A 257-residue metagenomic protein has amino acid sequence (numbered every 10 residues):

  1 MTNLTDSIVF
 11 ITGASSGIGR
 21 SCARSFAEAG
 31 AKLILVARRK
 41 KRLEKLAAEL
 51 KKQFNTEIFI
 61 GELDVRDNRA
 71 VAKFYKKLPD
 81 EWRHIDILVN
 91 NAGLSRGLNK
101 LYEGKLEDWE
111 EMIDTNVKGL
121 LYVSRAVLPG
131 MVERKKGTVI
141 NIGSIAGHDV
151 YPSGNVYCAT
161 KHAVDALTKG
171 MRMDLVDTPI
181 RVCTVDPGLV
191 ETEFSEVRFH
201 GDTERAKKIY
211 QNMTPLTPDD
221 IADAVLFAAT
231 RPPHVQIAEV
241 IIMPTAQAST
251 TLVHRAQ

Functional and structural regions predicted by a protein language model:
S15-S16: Conserved glycine-rich cofactor-binding loop
A31-K45: Conserved glycine-rich Rossmann-like NAD(P)H-binding loop of the short-chain dehydrogenase/reductase
K41, E62-K73, L106: The beta1-alpha1 cofactor-binding region of Rossmann-like NAD(H)/NADP(H)-dependent oxidoreductases
N99-L101, D108-I113: Substrate-binding pocket helix/loop in short-chain dehydrogenase/reductase
S124, T160: Active-site helix of classical SDR
S144: Residue(s) in the substrate-gating loop at a strand-loop-helix junction that position the organic substrate next
T184-V185, E204-T250: C-terminal helical subdomain
